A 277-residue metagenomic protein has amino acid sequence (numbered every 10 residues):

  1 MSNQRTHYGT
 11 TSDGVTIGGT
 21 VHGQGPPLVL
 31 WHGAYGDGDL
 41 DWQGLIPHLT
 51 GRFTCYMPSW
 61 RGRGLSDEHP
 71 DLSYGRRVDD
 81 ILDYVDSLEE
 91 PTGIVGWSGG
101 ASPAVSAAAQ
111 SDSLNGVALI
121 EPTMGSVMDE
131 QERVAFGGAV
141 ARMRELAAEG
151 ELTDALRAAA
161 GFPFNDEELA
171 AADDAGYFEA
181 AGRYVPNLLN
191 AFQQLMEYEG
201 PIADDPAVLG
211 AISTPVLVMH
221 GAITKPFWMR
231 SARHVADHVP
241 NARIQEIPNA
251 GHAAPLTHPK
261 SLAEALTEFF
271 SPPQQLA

Functional and structural regions predicted by a protein language model:
S2, Y8-D67: Conserved HGGG/HGGXW glycine-rich cap/lid loop of the alpha/beta-hydrolase fold
P47, Y56-V95, E264: Active-site loop/oxyanion-hole signature of alpha/beta-hydrolase fold enzymes
S59-R63, T123, A250: Short beta-to-alpha linker loops that shape the active-site pocket of alpha/beta-hydrolase fold enzymes
G96-G100, A104: Gly/Ala-rich beta-loop-alpha elbow adjacent to hydrolase catalytic centers
V105-A147: Flexible "cap/lid" loop of the alpha/beta hydrolase fold
G150-F192: Conserved alpha/beta-hydrolase catalytic His-Asp/Glu region
R183-D237, E246: Conserved serine/cysteine hydrolase catalytic core
N241-A277: Catalytic active-site module of serine/aspartate enzymes centered on a nucleophile-bearing elbow/loop
